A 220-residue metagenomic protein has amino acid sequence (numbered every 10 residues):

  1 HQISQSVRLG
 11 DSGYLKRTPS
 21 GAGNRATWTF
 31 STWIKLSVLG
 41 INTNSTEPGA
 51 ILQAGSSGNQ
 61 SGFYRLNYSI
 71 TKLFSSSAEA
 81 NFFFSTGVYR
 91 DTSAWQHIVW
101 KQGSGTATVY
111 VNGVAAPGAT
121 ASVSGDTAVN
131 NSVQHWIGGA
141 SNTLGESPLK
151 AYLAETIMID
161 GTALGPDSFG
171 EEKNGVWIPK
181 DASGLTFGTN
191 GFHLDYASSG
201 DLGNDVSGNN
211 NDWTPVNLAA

Functional and structural regions predicted by a protein language model:
H1-A163, V176, D181-G203: Extracellular glycan-associated modules
T162-E171: Charged, gly/pro-enriched flexible loop segments at helix/strand junctions
G170-P179, S207-W213: Short intrinsically disordered coil segments
Y196-A220: Short, tryptophan-glycine- and acidic/Ser/Thr-enriched carbohydrate-recognition patches
